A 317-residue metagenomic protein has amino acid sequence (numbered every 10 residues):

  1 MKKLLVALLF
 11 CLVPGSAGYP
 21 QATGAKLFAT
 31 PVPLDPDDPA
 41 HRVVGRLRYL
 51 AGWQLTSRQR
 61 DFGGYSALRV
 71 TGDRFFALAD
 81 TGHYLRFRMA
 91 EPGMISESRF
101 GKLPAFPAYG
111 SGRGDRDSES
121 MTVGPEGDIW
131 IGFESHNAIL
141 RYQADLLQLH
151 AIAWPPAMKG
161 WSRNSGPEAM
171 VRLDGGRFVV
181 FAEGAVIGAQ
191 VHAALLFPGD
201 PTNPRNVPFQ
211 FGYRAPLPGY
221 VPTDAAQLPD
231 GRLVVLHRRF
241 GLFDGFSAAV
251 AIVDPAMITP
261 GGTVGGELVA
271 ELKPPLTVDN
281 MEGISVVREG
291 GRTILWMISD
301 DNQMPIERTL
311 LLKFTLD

Functional and structural regions predicted by a protein language model:
K2, P14-D317: Sequence/structural signature of beta-propeller domains
V6-P14: Bacterial N-terminal signal peptides
